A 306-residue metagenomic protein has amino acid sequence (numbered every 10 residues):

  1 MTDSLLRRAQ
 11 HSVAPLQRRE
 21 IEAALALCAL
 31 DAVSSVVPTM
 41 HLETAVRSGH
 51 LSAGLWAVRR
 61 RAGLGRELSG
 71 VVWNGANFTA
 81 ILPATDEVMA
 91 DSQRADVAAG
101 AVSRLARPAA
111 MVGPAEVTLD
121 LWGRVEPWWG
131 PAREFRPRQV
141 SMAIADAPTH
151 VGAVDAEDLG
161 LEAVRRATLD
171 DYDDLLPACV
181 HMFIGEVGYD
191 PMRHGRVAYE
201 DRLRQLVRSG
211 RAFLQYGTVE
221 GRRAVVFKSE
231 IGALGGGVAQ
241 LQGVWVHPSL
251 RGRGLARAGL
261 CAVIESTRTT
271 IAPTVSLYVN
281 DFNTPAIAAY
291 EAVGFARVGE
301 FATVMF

Functional and structural regions predicted by a protein language model:
M1-P38, H150-M192: Short amphipathic alpha-helix that is part of the acyltransferase structural core
A9, P15-L16, A26-A32, M40-A110 (+1 more regions): Conserved donor-binding loop and adjoining core beta-sheet/short helix segment in diverse acyl/aminoacyl transferases
A62-G63, G75-G160, V304: Acyl-donor-binding surface of acyltransferase catalytic domains
G63-L64, V72-N77, V187-G188, H194-Q242 (+1 more regions): Acetyl-CoA-dependent GNAT
M89-G100, Q242-P248, G252-T269, I287-A292: Conserved acetyl-CoA-binding loop-helix of GNAT-fold acetyltransferases
L105-A115, V238, T267-Y278: Conserved GNAT acetyl-CoA-binding A-motif
V112-T118, P248, L277-I287, V304-F306: Conserved beta-strand-loop-alpha-helix junction that forms the acyl-donor binding cleft
E116-F135, R257, D281-G299: Conserved active-site alpha-helix within GNAT-family acetyltransferase domains
